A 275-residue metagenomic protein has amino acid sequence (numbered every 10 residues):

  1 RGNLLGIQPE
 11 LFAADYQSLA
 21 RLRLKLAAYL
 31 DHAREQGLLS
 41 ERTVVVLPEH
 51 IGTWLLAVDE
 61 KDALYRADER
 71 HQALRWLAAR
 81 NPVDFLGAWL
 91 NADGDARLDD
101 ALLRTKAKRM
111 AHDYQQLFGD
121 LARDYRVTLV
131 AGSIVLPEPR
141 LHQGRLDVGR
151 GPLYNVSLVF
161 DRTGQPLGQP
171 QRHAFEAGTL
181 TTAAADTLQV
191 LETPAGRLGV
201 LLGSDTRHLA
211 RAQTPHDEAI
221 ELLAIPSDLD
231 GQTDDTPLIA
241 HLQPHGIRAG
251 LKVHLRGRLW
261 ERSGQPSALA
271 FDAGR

Functional and structural regions predicted by a protein language model:
R1-L19, G168-Q171, G196-D205, A224-P226: Active-site-proximal beta-strand elements of phosphoester/diester hydrolases
G2, E41-V44, R248: Residue-level recognition of the N-termini of beta-strands and the immediately preceding loop/turn
N3, G52, H142, G149-G168 (+2 more regions): Short, glycine-anchored, charge-dense loop/turn motifs used at functional sites
L11-F12, I51-T53, L136-P137, H173-A174 (+3 more regions): Short, solvent-exposed loop/turn segments at secondary-structure junctions
L22-H32, H208-P215: Short, acidic/polar
L24, H32-F160, G231: Cys-nucleophile CN-hydrolase/nitrilase-fold catalytic domain and related Cys-dependent amidase chemistry that acts on
Q115-Q116, L136-E218, D235-L238: Active-site catalytic loop in hydrolytic enzyme cores
Q116-V130, T206-R275: CN hydrolase (nitrilase-like) catalytic-core segments centered on the catalytic cysteine and neighboring Lys/Glu
